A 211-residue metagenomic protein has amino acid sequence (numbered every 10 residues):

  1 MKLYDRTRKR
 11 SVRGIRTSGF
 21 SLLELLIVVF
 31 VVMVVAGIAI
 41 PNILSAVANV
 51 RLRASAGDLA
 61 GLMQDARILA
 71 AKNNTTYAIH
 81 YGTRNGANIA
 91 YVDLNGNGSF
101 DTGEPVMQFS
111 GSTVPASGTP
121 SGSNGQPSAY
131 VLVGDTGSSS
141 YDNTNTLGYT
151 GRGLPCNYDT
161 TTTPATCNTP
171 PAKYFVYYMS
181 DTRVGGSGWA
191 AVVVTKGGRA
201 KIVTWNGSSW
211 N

Functional and structural regions predicted by a protein language model:
K2-R10, L23, V29, V34 (+5 more regions): N-terminal helix-rich module
